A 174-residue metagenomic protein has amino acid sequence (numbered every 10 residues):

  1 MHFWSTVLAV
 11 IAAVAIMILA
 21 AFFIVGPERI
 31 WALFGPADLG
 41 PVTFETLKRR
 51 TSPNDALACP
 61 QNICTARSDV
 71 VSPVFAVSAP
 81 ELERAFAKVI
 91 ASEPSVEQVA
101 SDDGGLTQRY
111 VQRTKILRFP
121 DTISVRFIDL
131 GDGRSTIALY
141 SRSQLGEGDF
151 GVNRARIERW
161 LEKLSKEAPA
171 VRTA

Functional and structural regions predicted by a protein language model:
F3-L8, L19-A174: Ser/Thr-rich, low-complexity intrinsically disordered terminal regions
